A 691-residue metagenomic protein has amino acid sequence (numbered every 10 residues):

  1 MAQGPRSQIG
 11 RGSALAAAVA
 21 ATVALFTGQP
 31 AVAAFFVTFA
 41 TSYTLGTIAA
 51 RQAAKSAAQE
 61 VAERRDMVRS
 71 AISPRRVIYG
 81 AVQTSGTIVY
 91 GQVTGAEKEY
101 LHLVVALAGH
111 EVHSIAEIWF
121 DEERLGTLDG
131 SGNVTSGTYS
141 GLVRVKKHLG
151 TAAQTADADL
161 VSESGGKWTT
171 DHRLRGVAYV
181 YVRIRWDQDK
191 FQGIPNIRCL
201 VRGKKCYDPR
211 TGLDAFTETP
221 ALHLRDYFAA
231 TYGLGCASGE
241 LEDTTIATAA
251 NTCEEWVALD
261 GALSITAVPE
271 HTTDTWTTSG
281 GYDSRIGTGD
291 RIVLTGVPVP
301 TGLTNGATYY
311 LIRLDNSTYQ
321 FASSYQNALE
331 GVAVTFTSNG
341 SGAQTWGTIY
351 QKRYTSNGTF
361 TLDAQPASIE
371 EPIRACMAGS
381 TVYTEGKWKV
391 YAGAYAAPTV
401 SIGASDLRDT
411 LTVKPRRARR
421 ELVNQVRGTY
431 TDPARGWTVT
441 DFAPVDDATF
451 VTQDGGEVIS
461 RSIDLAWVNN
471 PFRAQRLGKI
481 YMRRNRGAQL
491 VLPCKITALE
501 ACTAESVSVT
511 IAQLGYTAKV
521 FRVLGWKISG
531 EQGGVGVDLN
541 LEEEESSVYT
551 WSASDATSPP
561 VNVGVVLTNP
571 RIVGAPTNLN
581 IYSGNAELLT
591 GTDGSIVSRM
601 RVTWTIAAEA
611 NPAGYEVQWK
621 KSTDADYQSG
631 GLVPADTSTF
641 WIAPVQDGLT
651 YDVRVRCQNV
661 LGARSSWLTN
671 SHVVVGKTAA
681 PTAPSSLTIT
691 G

Functional and structural regions predicted by a protein language model:
M1-A2, S284: Terminal export/targeting leaders at protein ends
A2-F26, A31-A262, Y350-P372: Polar, S/T/G-rich
G46, A54-V89, A96-L101, E111-S114 (+2 more regions): C-terminal extracytoplasmic interaction modules
A106-G109, T278-R285, G591-I596: Extracellular and analogous surface-interaction loops
L107, G280-G281, P298, K495-I496 (+1 more regions): A structural connector/turn signal
D121, L314, W526-I528: Residue-level recognition of beta-strand microenvironments
G261-Y350, G533-G564: Small/polar beta-strand repeat architecture
